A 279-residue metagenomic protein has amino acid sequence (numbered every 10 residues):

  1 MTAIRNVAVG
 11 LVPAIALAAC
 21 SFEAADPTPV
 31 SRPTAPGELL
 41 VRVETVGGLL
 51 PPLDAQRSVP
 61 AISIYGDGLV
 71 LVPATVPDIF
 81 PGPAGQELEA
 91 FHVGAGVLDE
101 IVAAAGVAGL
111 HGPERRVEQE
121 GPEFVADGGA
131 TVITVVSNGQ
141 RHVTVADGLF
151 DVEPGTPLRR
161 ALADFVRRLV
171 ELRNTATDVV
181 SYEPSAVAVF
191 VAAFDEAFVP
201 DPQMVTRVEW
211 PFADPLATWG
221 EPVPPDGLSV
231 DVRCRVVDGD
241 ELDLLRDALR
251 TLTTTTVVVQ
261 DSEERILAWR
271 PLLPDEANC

Functional and structural regions predicted by a protein language model:
M1-V9: Bacterial N-terminal signal peptides that target proteins for export
A16-A19: C-terminal motif of bacterial Sec signal peptides marking the signal peptidase cleavage site
S21-L50, D54, H111-C279: Short, well-ordered, aromatic-rich surface patches in folded extracellular/luminal domains
D54-T75: Short, flexible N-terminal segments of the mature chain
Q56-S58, G85, D127: Residues that act as N-cap/strand-start positions at coil-to-secondary-structure junctions
P60-I62, E89-F91, Q140-V145: Short beta-strand segments
G66-D67, G94-L98, V135-R141: A short, structured loop/turn motif at beta-sheet edges
P73-P113: A short-motif feature that recognizes glycine-rich, charge-decorated loops that bind or process nucleotide phosphates
